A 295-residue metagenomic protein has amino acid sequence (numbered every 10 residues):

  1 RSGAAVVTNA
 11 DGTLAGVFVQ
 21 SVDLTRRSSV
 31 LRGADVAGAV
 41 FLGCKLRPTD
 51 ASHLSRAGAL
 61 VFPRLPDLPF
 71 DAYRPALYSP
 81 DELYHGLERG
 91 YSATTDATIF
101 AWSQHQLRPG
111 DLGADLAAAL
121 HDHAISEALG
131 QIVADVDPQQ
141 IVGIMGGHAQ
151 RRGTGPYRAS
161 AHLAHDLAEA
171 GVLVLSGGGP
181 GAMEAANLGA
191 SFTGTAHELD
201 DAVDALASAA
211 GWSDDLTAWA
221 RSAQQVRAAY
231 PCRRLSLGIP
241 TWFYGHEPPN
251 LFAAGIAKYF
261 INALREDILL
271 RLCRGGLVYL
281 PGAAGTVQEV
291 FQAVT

Functional and structural regions predicted by a protein language model:
R1-L112: Long, compositionally biased, glycine/small-hydrophobic-enriched stretches that function as flexible linkers, tethers
A5-A37, L42, G181-Y279: Acidic/glycine-enriched connector segments
Q20-R27, D111-D137: Short N-terminal or domain-adjacent regulatory/targeting segments
L54-L60, S160-L163, A254, Q292-T295: Short, solvent-exposed amphipathic alpha-helical segments in soluble enzyme and RNA/protein-processing domains
D135-V142, C232-R234: A short, charged/proline- and glycine-enriched loop that marks the coil->beta-strand transition at the N-terminal
Q139-G147, G155-V203: N-terminal active-site beta-alpha-beta segment that forms phosphate/nucleotide-binding and substrate-recognition loops
G153, A182-A186, G285-V294: Short glycine/serine/threonine-rich phosphate/pyrophosphate-binding segments that cradle anionic phosphate groups
L173-S176, G275-G285: A short, small-residue-rich loop immediately preceding and capping a beta-strand
